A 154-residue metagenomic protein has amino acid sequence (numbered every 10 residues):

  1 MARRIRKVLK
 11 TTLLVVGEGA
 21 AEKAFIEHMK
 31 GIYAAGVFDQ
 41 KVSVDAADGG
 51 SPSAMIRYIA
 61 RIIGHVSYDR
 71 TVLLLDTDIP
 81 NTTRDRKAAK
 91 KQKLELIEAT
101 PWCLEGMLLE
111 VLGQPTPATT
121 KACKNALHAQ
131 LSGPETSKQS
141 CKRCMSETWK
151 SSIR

Functional and structural regions predicted by a protein language model:
A2-T12, K23-A46, S53, R57-R154: C-terminal accessory helical subdomains adjacent to catalytic cores in phosphodiester- and nucleotide-handling enzymes
V15: Short, surface-exposed binding/anchoring microloops in extracellular/periplasmic proteins
E18-G19: Helix N-cap/beta->alpha junction signal
